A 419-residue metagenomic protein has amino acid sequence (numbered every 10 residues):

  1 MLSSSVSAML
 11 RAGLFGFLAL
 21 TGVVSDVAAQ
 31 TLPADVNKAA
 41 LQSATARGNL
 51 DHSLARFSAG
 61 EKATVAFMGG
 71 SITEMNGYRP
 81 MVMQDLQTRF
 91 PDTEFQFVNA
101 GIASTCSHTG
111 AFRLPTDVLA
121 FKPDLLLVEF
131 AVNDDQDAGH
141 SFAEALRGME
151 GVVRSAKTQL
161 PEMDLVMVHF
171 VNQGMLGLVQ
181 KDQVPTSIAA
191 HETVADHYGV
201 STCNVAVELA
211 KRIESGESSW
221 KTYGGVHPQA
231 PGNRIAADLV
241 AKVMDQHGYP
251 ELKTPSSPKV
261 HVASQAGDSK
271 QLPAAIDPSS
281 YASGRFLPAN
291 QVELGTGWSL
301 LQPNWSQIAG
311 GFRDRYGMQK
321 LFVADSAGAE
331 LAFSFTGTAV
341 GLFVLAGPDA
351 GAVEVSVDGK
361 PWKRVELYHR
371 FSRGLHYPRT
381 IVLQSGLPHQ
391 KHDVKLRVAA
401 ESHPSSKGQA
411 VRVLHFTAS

Functional and structural regions predicted by a protein language model:
M1-F67, T73-P80, Q87-T93, F121 (+1 more regions): N-terminal secretory targeting modules
P33-A34, D164-F170, P185-K221, R234-G248: Extracellular serine-dependent O-acyl
T45-L54, R79, M83, H108-A120 (+2 more regions): Alpha-helical scaffolding within the catalytic cores of extracellular/periplasmic polymer-degrading hydrolases
S58, A66, Y78-D85, F90-T93 (+1 more regions): Oxyanion-hole/transition-state-stabilizing segment in secreted/luminal serine hydrolases and related acyltransferases
T64-M68, Q96-G101, L125-F130, D164-H169 (+1 more regions): Structural recognition of the beta-strand scaffold that forms the well-ordered cores of secreted hydrolase catalytic
S71-E74, I102-S107, V132-D137, M163 (+3 more regions): Solvent-exposed loop/turn segments at secondary-structure junctions within structured extracellular/periplasmic domains
N133, R154-I188: Active-site segments of SGNH/GDSL-like serine hydrolases that catalyze O-acetyl group transfer/hydrolysis on lipids
H140-G148, V179-T186, G224, P228: Alpha-helix N-cap and loop-to-helix initiation/capping positions
